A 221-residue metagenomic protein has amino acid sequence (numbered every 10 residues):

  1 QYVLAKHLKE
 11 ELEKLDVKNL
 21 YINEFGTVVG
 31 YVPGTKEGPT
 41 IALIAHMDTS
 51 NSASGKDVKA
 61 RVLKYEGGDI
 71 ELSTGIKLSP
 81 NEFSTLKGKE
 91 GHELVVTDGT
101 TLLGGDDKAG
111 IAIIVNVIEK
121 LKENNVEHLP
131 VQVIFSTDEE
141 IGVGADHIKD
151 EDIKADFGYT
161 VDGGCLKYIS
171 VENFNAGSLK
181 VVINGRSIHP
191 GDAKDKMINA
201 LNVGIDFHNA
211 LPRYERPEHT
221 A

Functional and structural regions predicted by a protein language model:
Q1-E93: Acidic/His- and Gly-rich active-site-bordering loop/insert found across diverse amide/peptide-bond hydrolases
A5, D107-V115, L201: Short alpha-helical patches at coil-to-helix transitions and adjacent helical residues in well-structured domains
L8, I113-L121, G204-H208: Buried hydrophobic packing segments
V29, A42, Q132, S178-V182: Beta-strand secondary-structure signal
I41-L43, I134, F157-Y159: Hydrophobic/aromatic beta-strand patches that form the interior of the parallel beta-sheet core in alpha/beta enzyme
H46, H128, H189-P190: Histidine-centered active-site/metal-ligand motif
G55-V58, K64-I70, K77-S79, F83-L86 (+3 more regions): Midchain, well-structured core segments that form catalytic/ion-binding scaffolds
E119-I141: Short helix-loop-beta-strand segments that form the rim/entrance of peptidase-like active sites
